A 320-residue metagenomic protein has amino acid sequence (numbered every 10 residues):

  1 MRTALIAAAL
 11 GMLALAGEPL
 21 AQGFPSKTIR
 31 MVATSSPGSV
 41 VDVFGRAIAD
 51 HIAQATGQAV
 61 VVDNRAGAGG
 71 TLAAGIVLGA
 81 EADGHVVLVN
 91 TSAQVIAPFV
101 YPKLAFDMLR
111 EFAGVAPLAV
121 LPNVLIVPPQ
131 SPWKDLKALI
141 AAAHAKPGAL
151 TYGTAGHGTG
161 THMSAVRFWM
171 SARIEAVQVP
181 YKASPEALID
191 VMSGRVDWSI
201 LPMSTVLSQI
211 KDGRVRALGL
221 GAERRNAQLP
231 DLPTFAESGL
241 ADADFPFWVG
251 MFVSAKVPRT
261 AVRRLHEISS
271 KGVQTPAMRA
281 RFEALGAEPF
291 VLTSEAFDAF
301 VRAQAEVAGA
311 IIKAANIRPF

Functional and structural regions predicted by a protein language model:
M1-A4: Positively charged n-region of N-terminal signal peptides that target proteins for export
I6-A16: Bacterial N-terminal signal peptides
A21-R110, A149, M170-I200, V291-L292 (+1 more regions): N-terminal (or domain-start) structured segment
S26-T28, M170-I174, K211, E237 (+1 more regions): An extracytoplasmic/periplasmic, membrane-proximal ligand-sensing/linker region
G79-H85, F99-E186, F235, W248-R281: Hinge/capping helix and adjacent helix->loop/strand transition within the periplasmic-binding protein
V89-Q94, T154, S184, L201-V206 (+3 more regions): Beta->alpha turn/N-cap motifs
D135, V206-Q274, E306: C-terminal lobe and pocket-closing loops of periplasmic/extracytoplasmic Venus-flytrap solute-binding proteins
